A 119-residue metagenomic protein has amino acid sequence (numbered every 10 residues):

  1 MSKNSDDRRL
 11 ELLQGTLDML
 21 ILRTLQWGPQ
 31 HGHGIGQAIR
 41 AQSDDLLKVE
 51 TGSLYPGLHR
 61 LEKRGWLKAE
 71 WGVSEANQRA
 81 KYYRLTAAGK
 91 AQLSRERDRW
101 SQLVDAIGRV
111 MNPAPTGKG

Functional and structural regions predicted by a protein language model:
M1-L10: Short, Lys/Arg-enriched N-terminal segment that forms or immediately precedes the first helix of a structured domain
R9-S53: N-terminal helix-turn-helix DNA-binding core of bacterial DNA-binding proteins
L10, T51, R79-Y82, R97 (+1 more regions): Short, structured helix-loop boundary elements
R23, Q37, H59, S94 (+1 more regions): A cross-family signal for key residues in well-ordered alpha-helices that form functional helical elements
L54-L61: Basic amphipathic alpha-helical segments that dock to polyanions
E62-Q78, R84: Beta-hairpin "wing" of winged helix-turn-helix
A88-G119: Amphipathic alpha-helical dimerization/coiled-coil segments that flank or bridge DNA-binding/regulatory modules
